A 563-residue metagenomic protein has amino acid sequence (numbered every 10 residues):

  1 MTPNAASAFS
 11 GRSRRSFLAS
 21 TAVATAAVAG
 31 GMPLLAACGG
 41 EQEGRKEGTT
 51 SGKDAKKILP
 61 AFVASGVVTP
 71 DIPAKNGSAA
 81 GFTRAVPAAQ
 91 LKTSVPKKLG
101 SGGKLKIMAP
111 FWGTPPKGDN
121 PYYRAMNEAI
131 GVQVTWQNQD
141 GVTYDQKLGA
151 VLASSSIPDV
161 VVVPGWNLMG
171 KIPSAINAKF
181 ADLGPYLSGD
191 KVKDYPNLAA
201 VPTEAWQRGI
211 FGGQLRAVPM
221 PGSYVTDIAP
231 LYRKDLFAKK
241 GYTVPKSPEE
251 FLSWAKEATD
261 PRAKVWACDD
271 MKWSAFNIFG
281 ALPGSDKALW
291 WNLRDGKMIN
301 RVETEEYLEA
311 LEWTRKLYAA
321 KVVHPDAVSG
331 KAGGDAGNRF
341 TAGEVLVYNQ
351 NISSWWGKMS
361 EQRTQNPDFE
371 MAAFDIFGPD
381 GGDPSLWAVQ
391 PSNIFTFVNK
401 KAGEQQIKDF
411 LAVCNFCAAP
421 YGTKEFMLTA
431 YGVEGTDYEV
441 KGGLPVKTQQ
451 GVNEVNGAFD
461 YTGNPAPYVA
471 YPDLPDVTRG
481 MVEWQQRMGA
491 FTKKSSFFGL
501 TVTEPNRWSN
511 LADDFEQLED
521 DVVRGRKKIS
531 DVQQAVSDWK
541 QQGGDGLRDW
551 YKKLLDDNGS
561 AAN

Functional and structural regions predicted by a protein language model:
M1-R12, V23-P33, A37: N-terminal secretory signal peptides
C38-E47: Bacterial lipoprotein signal-peptidase II cleavage site
G66-V95, K171-T226, N277-P283, K287-A310 (+3 more regions): Hinge/lid segment of periplasmic solute-binding proteins
G81-T93, K408-D521, R526: Conserved small-residue motifs centered on glycine
S101-G113, V132-Q137, V160, R216 (+1 more regions): Short, well-ordered beta-strand elements
E128-E204, I210, D235-K246, D260-W266 (+2 more regions): Extracytoplasmic "Venus flytrap"/periplasmic binding protein-like
I210-A275, N292-G334, V398-K408, N415-K424 (+2 more regions): Helix-loop-helix "hinge/cap" segment bordering the ligand-binding cleft or interdomain interface
A275-L289, L293, R315-G457: Extracytoplasmic/periplasmic substrate-binding proteins
